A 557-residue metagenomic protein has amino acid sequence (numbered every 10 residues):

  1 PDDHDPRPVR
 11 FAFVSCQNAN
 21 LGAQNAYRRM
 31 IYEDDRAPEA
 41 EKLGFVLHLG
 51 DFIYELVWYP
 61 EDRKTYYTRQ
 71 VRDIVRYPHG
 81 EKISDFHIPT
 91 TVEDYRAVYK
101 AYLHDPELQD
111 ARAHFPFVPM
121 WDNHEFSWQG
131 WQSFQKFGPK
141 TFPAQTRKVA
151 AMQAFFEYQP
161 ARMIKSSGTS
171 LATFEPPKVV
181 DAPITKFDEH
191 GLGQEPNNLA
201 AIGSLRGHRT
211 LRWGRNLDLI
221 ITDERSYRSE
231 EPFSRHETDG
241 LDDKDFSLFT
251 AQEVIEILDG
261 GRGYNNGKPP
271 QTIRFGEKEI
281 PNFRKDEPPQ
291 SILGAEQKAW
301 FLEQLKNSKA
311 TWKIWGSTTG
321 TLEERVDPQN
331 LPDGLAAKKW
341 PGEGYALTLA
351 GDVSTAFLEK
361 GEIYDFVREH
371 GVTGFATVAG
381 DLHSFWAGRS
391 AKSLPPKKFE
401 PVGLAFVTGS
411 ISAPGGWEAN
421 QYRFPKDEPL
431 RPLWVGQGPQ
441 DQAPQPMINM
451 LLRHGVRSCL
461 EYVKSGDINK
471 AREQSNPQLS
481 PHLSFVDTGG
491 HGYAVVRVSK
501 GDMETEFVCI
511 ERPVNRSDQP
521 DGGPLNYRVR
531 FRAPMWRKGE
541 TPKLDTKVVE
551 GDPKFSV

Functional and structural regions predicted by a protein language model:
P1-V557: Long, structured stretches of catalytic cores involved in phosphate-ester chemistry, encompassing
